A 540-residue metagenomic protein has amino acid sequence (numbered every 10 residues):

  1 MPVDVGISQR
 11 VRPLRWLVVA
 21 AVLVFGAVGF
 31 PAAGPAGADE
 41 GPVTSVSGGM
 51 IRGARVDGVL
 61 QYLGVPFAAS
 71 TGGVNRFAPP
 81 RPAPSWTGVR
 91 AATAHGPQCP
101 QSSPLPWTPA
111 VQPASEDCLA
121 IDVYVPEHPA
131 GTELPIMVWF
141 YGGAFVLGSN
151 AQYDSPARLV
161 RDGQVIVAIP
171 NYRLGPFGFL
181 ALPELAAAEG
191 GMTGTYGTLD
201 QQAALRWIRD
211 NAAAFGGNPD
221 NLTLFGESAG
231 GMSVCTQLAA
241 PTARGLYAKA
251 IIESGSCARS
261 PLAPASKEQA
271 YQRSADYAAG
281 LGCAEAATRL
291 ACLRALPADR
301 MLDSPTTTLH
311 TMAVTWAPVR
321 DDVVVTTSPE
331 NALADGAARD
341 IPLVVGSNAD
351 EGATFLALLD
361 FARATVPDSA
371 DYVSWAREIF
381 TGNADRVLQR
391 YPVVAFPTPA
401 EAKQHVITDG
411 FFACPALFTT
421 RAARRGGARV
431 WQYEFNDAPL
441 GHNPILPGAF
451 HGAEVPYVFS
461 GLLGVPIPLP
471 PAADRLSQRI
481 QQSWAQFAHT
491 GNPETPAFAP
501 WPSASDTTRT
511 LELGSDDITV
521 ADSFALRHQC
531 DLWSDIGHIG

Functional and structural regions predicted by a protein language model:
P2-A38: Secretory targeting and sorting signals
A36-T195, M312, A370, T381 (+6 more regions): Non-catalytic accessory segments of hydrolases
Q101-A286, L290, T307, V323-L359 (+6 more regions): Serine-hydrolase-like catalytic core of hydrolytic proteins
R173-G175, F225-A229, E434-P439, A499-S505: Short, solvent-exposed turn/loop segments enriched in Gly/Ser/Thr/Pro and often Arg
A258-P261, A298-A472: Substrate-gating cap/lid region and adjacent catalytic-acid/histidine neighborhood within extracellular/lumenal
